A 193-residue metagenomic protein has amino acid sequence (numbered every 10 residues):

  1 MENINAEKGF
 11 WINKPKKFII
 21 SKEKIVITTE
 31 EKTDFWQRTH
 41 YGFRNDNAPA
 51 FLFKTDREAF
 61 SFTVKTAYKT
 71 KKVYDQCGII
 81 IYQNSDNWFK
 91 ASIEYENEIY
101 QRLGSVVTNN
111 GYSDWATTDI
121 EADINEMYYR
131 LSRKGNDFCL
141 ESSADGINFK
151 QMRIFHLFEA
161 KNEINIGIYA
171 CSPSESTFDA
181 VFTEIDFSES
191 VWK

Functional and structural regions predicted by a protein language model:
M1-K193: Extracellular glycan-recognition regions
